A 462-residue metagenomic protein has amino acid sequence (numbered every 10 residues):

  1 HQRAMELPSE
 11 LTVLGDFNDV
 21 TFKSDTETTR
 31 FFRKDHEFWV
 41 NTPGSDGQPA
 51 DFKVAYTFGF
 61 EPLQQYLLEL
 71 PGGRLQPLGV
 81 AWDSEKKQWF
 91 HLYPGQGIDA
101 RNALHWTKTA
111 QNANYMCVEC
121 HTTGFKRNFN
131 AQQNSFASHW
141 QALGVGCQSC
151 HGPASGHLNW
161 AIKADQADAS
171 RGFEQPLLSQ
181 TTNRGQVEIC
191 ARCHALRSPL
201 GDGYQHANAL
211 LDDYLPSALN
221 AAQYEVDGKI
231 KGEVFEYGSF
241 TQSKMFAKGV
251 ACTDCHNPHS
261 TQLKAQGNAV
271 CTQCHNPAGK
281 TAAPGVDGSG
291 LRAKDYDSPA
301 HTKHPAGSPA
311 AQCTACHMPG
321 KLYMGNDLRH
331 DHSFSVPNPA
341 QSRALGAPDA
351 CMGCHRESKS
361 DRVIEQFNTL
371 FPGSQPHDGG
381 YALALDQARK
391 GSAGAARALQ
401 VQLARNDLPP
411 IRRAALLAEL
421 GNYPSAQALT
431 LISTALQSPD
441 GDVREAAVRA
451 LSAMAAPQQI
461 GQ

Functional and structural regions predicted by a protein language model:
H1-G59, Q65-P71, G79, K87-A103 (+1 more regions): Primarily the internal scaffold of c-type cytochrome electron-transfer domains, especially repeated/multiheme c-type
K108-A110: Exposed beta-sheet edge/beta-hairpin loop segments within beta-rich domains
M116-H121: Long, basic N-terminal domains or extensions that often function in RNA/ssDNA interaction or organelle/cellular
A393-A404, S425-Q437, E445, A456-Q462: Amphipathic alpha-helical scaffolding segments comprising HEAT/armadillo-like alpha-solenoid repeats
L408-I411, A426, G441-D442: Alpha-helix N-cap/helix-start positions at coil->helix boundaries
R413-L416, A447: Conserved hydrophobic register position within alpha-solenoid helical repeats
